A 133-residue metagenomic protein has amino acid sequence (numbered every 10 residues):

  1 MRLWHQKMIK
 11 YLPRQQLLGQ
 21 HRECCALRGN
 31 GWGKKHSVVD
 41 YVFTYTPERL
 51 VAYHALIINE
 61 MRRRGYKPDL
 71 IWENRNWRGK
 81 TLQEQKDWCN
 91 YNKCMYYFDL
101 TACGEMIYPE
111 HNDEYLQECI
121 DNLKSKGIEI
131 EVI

Functional and structural regions predicted by a protein language model:
M1-I133: Expand to "…catalyze enediolate/carbanion chemistry for C-C bond making/breaking, isomerization, decarboxylation
